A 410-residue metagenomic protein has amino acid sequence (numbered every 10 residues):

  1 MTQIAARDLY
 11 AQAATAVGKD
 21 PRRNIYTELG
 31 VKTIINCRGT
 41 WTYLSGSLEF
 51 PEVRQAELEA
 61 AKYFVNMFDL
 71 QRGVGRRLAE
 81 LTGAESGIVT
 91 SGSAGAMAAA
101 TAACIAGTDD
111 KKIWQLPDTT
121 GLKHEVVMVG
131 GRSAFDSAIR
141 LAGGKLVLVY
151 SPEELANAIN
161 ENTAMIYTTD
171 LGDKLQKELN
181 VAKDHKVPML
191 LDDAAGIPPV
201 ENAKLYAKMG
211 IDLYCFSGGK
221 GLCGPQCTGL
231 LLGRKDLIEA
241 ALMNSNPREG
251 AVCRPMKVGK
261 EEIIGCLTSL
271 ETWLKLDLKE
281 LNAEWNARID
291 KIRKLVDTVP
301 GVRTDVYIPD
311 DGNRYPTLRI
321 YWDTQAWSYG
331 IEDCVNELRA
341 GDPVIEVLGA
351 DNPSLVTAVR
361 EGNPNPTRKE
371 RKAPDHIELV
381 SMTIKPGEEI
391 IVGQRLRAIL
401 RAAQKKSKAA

Functional and structural regions predicted by a protein language model:
A5-L48, G75-S86, S91-L278, V296-D297 (+3 more regions): Conserved PLP-enzyme active-site core in the AAT-like
A13-A16, A60-F64: N-terminal alpha-helical segment of soluble enzymes
T33-Y43, V53-A61, Y315-I320: Generic N-terminal amphipathic, Lys/Arg-enriched alpha-helix
T42-V53, F64-G73: A structural motif shared across PLP-dependent enzymes of the aminotransferase-like
A56, R254-R319: Structural motif of enzymes handling amino- and sulfur-group chemistry
E57, G218, L379: Alpha-helical metal-binding/catalytic segments enriched in His/Glu/Asp
D297-I399: Conserved C-terminal alpha-helix-loop-beta "cap" of PLP-dependent enzymes that closes/shapes the active-site mouth
L348, A403-A409: Conserved short beta-strand edge segments in small beta-sheet-based binding/regulatory domains
